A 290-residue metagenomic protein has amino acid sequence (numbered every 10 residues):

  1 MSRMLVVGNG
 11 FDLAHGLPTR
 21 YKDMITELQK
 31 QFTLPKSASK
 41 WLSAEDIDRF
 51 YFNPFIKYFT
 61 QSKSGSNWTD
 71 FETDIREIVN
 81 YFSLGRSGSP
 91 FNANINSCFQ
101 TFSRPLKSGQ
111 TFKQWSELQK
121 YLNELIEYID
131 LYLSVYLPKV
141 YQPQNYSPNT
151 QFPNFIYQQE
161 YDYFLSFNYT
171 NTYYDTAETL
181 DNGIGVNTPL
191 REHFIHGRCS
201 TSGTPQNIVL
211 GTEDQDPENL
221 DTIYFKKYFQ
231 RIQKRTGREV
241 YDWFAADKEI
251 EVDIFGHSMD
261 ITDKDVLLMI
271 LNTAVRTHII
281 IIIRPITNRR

Functional and structural regions predicted by a protein language model:
M1-H15, V240-R290: SIR2/sirtuin-family catalytic core signature
M1-K40: An N-terminal structural lobe/cap that precedes and organizes the functional/catalytic core across diverse proteins
A14-T19, Y173-T179, T204-N207, T262-L268 (+1 more regions): A short acidic (Asp/Glu
Y21-I25, D181-I184, I270-L271: Glycine-rich, phosphate-binding/catalytic loops in enzymes
T33-A38, H193, R198-S202, R276-R290: Short, flexible loop segments at boundaries between secondary-structure elements
K36-R235: Extended, H/D-rich, highly charged conserved domains that either
